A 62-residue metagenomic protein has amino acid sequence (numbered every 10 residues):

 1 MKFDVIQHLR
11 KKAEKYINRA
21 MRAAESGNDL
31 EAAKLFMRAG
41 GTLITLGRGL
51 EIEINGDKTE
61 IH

Functional and structural regions predicted by a protein language model:
M1-R10: Short, charge/polar-rich alpha-helical segments
K11-H62: Short, charge-rich amphipathic interface segments used for partner binding and complex assembly
